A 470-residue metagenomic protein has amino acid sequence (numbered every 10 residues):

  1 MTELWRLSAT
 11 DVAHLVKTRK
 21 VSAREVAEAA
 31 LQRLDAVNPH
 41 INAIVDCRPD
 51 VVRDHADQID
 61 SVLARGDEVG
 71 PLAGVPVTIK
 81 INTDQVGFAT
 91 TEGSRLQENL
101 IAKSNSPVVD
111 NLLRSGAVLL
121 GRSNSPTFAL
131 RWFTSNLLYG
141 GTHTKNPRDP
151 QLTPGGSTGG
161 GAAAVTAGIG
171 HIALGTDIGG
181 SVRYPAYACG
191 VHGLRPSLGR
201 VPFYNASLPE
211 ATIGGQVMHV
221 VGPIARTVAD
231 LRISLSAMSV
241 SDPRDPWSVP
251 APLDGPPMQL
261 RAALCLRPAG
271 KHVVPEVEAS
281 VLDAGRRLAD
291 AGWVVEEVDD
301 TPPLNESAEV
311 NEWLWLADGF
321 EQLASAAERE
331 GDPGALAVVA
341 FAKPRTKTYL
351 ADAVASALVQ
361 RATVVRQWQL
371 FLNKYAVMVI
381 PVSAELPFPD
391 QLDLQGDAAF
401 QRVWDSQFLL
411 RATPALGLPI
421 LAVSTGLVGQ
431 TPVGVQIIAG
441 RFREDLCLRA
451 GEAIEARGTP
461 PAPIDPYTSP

Functional and structural regions predicted by a protein language model:
M1-D54, D290-G292, P463-P470: An N-terminal boundary/leader segment
R19, A30, G74, R114 (+4 more regions): Glycine-rich, small-residue loops and helix-cap segments that act as flexible hinges at active-site edges
K20-E28, D57-D60, P275-D299, L323-G331 (+2 more regions): Acyltransferase
A30, V52, L231, A262 (+4 more regions): Residue-level signal for inorganic ion chemistry
V52-D60, G116-A117, P126: Long amphipathic alpha-helix in the N-terminal Rossmann-like dinucleotide-binding domain of NAD(P)-dependent
L72-E92, Q151, P256-C265, L314-Q369 (+2 more regions): Short helix-loop capping/hinge segments that flank enzyme active sites or metal/cofactor-binding pockets
L72-V221, C265-R267, A317, V382-A399: Short glycine/serine-rich loop/turn segments
R195-D283, P302, G458-P470: A short helix-breaking turn/cap at a secondary-structure junction
